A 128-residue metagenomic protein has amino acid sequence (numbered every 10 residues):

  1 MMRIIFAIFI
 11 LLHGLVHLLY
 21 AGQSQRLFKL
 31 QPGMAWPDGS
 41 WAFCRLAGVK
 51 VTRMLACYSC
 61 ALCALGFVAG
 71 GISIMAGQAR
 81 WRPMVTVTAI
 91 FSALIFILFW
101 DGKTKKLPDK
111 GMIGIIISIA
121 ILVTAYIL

Functional and structural regions predicted by a protein language model:
M1-L128: Membrane-interface extramembranous regions
